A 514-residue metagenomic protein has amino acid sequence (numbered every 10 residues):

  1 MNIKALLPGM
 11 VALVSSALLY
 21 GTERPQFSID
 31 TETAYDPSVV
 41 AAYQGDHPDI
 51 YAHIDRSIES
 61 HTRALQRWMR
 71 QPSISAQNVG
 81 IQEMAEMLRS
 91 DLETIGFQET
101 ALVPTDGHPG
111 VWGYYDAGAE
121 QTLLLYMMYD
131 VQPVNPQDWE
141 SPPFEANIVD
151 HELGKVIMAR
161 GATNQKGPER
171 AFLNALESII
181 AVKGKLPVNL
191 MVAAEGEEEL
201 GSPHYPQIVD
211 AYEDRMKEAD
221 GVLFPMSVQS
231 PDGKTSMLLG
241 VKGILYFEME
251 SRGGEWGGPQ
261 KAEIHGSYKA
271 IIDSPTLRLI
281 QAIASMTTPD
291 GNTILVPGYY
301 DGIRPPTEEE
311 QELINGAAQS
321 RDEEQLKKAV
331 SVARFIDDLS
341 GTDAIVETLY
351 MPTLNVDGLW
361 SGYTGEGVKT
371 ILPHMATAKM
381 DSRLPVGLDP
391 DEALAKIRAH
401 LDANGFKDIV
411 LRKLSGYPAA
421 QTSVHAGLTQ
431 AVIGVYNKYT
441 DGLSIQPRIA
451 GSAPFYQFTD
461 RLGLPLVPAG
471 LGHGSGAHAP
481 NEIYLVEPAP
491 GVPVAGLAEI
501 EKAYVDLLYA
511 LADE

Functional and structural regions predicted by a protein language model:
P8-A17: Bacterial N-terminal signal peptides
R24-P136, M375, K379, E392: N-terminal helical capping/dimerization or prosegment-like subdomains of hydrolases acting on amide or phosphate bonds
E120-A194, P490-P493: Active-site metal-coordination/substrate-binding segment of hydrolases, especially metallo-dependent peptidases
P187-I271: Histidine/acidic-residue-rich, glycine-tolerant segments that coordinate divalent metal ions
L239-G240, I244-Y246, W256-L359, G387-D408: Acidic-enriched catalytic cores of C-N bond-cleaving enzymes acting on peptides and small amides
K269-N292, A378, L394-K396, D441-G442 (+1 more regions): His/Asp/Glu-rich mid-to-C-terminal helical/loop segments that flank catalytic regions of hydrolases
I283-T287, G291, S423-L466: Active-site-adjacent substrate-binding region of metalloamidase/peptidase-like peptide-processing proteins
S382-L384, V410-H425, R448-A450, P454: A short beta-alpha structural unit
